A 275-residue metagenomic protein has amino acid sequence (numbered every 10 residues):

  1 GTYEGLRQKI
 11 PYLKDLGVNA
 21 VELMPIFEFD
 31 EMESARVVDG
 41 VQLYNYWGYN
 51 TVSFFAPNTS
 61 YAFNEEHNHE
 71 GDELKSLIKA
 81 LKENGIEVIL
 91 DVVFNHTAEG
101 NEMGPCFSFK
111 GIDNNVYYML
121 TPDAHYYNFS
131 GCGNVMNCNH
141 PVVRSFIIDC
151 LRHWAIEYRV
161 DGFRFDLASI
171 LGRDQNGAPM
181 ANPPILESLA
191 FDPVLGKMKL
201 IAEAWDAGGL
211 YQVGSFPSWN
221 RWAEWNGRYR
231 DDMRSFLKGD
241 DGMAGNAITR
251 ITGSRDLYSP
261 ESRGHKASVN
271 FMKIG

Functional and structural regions predicted by a protein language model:
G1-R159, L167-F191, L210: Substrate-binding/active-site clefts of carbohydrate-active enzymes
V21-L23, V88-L90, F163, L200-A202 (+1 more regions): Hydrophobic faces of well-ordered beta-strands that scaffold small-molecule active sites in alpha/beta enzyme cores
R159, G172-N176, M180-G275: Conserved alpha/beta catalytic core and glycan-binding cleft of carbohydrate-active enzymes
